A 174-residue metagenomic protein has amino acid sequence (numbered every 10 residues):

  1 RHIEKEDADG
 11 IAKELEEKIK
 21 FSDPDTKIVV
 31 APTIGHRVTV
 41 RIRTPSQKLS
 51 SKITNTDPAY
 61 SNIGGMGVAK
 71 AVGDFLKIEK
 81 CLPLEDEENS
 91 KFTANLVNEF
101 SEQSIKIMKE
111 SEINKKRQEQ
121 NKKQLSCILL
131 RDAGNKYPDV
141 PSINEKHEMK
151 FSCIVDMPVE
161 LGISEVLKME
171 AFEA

Functional and structural regions predicted by a protein language model:
R1-A174: Feature captures the catalytic ectodomains and active-site-proximal regions of enzymes that hydrolyze or transfer
